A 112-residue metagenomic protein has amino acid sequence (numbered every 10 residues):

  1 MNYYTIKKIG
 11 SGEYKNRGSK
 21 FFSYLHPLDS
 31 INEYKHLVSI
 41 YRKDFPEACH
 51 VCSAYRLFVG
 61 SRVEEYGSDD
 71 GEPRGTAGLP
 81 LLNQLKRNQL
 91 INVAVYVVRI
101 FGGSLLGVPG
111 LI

Functional and structural regions predicted by a protein language model:
M1-G75: C-terminal regulatory domains involved in ligand/effector binding and gene-expression control
F22, I91-A94: Short, surface-exposed beta-edge/turn micro-motifs
V59, L90-I91, I100: Short connector loops/turns at beta-strand edges and beta->alpha or beta->beta junctions
Y66-S68, V97-G102: Short hinge/gating elements
E72-L81, I91-N92: Glycine-rich phosphate- or other oxyanion-binding loops that anchor nucleotides, phosphorylated ligands
Q84-I91, P109-G110: Short Lys/Arg-rich amphipathic alpha-helical segments
A94-V97, S104-I112: Glycine- and Gly-Pro-enriched alpha-helical subdomains that act as flexible, kink-prone "lid/hinge" or packing modules
